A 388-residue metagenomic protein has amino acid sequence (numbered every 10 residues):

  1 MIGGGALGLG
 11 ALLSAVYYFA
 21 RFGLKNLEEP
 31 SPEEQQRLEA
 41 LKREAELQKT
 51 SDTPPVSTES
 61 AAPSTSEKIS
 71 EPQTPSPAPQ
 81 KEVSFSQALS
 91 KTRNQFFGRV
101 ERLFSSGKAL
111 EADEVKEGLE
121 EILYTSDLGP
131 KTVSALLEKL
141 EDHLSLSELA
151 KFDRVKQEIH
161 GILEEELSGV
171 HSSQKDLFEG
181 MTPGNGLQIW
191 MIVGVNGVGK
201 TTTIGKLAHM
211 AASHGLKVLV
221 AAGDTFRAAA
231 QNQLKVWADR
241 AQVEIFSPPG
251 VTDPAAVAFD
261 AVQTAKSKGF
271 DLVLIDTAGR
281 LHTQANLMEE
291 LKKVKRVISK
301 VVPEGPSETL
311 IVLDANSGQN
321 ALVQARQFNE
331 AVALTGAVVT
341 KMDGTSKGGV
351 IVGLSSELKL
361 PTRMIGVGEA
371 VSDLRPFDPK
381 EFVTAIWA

Functional and structural regions predicted by a protein language model:
M1-L27: N-terminal signal-anchor transmembrane alpha helix of single-pass membrane proteins, serving as the membrane-anchoring
G3, S14-V16, L177, L207 (+2 more regions): Short beta-alpha junctions and helix-cap segments that line functional grooves
F22-A61: Short juxtamembrane segments adjacent to a transmembrane helix
S57-A88: Compositionally biased, charge-rich terminal segments
P79-K266, F270-I275: Primarily NTPase-proximal linker/entry elements flanking Walker-type ATP/GTP-binding cores
Y124-L128, E148, G279, T283 (+2 more regions): Amphipathic alpha-helical interaction elements
F226, A278, N316: Adenine-nucleotide cofactor-binding loop residues
Q233, G250-K268, H282-A388: Conserved catalytic-core segment of NTP-binding enzymes
